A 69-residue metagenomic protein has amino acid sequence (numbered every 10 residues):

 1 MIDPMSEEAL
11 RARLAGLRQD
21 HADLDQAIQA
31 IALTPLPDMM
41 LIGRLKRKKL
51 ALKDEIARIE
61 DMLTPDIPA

Functional and structural regions predicted by a protein language model:
M1-M5: N-terminal intrinsically disordered/low-complexity leader segments
E7-A69: Amphipathic, hydrophobic secondary-structure cores in small proteins
